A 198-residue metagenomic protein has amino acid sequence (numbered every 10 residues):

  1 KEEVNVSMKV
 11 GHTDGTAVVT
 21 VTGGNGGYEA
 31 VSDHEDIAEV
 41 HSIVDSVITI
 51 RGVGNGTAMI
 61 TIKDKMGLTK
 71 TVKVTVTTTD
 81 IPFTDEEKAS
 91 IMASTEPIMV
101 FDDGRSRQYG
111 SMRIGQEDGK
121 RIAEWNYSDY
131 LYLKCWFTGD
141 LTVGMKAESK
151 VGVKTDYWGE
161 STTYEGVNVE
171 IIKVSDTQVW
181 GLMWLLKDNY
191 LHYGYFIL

Functional and structural regions predicted by a protein language model:
K1-E148, V153-W180, L186-D188: Extracytoplasmic soluble-region selector
L182-L198: Edge beta-strand at a domain terminus
